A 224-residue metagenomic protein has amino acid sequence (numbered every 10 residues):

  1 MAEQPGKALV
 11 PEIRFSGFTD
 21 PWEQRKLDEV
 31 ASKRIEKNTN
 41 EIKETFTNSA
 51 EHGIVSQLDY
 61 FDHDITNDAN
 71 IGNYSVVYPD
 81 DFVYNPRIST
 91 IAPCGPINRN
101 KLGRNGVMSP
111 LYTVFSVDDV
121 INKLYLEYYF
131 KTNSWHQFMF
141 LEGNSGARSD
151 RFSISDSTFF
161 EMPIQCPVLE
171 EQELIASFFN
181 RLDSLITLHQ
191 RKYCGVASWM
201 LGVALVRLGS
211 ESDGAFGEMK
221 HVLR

Functional and structural regions predicted by a protein language model:
M1-R224: Feature detects amphipathic, helix-rich regulatory segments
